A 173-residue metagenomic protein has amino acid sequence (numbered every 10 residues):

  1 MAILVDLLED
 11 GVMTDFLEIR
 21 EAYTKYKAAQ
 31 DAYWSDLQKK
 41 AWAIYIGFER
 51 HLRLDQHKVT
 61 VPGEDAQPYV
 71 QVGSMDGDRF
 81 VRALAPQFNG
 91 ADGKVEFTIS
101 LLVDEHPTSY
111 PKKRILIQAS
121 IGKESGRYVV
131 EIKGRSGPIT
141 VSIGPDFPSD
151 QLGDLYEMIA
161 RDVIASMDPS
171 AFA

Functional and structural regions predicted by a protein language model:
M1, V61, Q67, A85 (+2 more regions): Intrinsic-disorder/low-complexity coil detector
A2, L7-E9, D104-Y110: Short secondary-structure transition/capping segments
I3-Q71: Charge-rich, low-complexity N-terminal segments
L8-G11, D15, A91, G144-F147 (+2 more regions): Non-membrane alpha-helical secondary structure
Y23-Y26, Q30, V81, V141 (+1 more regions): Generic, low-specificity signal for short hydrophobic/alpha-helical stretches with a mild N-terminal bias, encompassing
K25-K27, K39-K40, K58, K94 (+3 more regions): Context-gated lysine
V59-S120: Amphipathic, interaction-prone secondary-structure segments
Q118, G122-A173: Glycine-rich, aromatic-bearing surface loops/beta-hairpins
